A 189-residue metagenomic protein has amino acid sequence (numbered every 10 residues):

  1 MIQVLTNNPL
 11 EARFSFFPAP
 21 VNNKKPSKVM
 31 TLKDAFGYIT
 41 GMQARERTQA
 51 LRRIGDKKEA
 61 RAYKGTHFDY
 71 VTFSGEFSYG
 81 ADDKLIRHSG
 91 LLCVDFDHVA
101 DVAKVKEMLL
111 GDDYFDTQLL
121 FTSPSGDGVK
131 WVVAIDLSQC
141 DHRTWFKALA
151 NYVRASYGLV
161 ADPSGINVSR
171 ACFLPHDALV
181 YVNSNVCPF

Functional and structural regions predicted by a protein language model:
M1-D127, I135-R143: Signature for HUH/AEP ssDNA processing cores
N7-N8, N22-N23, N151, N167 (+1 more regions): Detector for Asparagine
C93, G128-K130, A148, F173: Generic detector of isolated residues embedded in canonical secondary-structure elements
V99, L179, P188: Short, glycine-/Ser/Thr-/acidic-enriched flexible segments
V105-M108, I135-L159, V182-F189: Helical (often loop-to-helix) elements that flank the catalytic cores of nucleotide-handling enzymes
D116, V160-A161: Residue-level detector of short coil/turn "hinge" positions at structural boundaries
S123-D127, A161-I166: Short C-terminal domain-edge/linker segments immediately following a structured domain
V132-S138, P163-N185: Short, conserved secondary-structure transition motifs
